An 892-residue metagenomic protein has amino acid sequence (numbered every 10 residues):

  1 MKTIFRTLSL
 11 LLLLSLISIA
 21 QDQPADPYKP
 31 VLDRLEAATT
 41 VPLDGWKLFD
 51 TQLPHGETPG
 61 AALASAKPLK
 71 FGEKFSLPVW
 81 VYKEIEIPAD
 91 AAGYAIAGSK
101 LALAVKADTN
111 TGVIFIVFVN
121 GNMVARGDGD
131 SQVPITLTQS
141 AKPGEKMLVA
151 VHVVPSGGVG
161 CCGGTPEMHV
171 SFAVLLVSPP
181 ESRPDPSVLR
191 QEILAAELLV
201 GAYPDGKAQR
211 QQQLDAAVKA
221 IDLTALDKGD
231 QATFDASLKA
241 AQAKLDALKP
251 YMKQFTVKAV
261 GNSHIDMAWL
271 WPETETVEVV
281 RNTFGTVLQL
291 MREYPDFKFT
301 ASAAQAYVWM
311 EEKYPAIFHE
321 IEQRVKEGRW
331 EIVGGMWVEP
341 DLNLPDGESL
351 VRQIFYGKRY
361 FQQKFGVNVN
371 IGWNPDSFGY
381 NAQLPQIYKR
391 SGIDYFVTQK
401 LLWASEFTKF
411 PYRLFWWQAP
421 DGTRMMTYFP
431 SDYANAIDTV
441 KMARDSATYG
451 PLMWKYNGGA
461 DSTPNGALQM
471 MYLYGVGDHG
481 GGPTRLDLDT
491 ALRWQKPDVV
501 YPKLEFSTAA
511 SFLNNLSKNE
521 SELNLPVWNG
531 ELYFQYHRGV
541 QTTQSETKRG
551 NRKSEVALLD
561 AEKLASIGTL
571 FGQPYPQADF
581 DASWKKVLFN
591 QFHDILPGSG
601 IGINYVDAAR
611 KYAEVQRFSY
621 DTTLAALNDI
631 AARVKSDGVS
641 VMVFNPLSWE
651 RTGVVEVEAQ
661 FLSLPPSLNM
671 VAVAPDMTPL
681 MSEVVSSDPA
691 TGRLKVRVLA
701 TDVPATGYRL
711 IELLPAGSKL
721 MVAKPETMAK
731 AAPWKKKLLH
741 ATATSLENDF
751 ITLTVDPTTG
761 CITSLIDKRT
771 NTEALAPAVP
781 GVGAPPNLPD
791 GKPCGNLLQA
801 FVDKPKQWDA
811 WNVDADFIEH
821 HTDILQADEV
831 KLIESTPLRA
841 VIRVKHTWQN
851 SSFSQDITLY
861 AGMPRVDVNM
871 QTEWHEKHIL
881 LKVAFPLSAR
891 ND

Functional and structural regions predicted by a protein language model:
M1-R6: Positively charged n-region of N-terminal signal peptides that target proteins for export
T7-L16: Bacterial N-terminal signal peptides
Q21-L63, F71-G72, N110-I114, N120 (+9 more regions): Catalytic-domain carbohydrate-binding cleft regions of carbohydrate-active enzymes
L69-W80, V124-D130, K845-S851: Extracellular beta-rich ligand/substrate-recognition surface
F75-G93: Short beta-strands within extracellular/lumenal beta-sheet-rich domains
I85, Y94-T109, F115, V149: A short beta-strand element within beta-rich, extracytoplasmic domains of secreted/secretory-pathway proteins
V587, A716-V755: Terminal connector regions
